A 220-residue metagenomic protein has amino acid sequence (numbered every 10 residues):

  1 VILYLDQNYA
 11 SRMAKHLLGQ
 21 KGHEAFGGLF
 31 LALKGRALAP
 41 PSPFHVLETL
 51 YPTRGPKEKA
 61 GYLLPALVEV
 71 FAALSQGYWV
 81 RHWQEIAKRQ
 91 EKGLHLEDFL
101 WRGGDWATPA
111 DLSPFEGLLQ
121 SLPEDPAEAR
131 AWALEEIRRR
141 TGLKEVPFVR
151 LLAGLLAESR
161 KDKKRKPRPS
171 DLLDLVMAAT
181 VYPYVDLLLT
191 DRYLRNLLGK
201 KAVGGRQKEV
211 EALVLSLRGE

Functional and structural regions predicted by a protein language model:
V1-P43, L47-S170, Y184, L194-V214: Short, well-structured N-terminal submotif of metal-dependent ribonuclease cores
L173: Acidic donor-binding loop at a coil-to-helix junction in glycosyltransferase catalytic cores that engages
M177: Short active-site alpha-helical segment characteristic of glycosyltransferases and processive polysaccharide synthases
T190: Short beta-strand and adjacent tight-turn residues that come in two discontinuous sequence segments and form the edges
